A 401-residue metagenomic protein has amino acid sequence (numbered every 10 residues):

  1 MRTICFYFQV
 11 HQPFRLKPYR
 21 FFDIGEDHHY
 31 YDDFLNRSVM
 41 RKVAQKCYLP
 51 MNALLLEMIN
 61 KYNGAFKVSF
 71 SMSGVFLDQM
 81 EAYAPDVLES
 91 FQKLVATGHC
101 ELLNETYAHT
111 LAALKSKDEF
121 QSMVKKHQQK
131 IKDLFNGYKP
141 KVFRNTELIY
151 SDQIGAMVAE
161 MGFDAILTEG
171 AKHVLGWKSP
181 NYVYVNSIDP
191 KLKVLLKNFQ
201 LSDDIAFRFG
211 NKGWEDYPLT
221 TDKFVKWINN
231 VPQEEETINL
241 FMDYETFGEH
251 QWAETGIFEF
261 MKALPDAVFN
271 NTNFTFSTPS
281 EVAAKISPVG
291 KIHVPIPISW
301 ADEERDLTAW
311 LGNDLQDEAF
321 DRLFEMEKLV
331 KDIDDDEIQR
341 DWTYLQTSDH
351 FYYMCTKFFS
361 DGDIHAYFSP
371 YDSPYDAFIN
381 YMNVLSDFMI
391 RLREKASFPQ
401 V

Functional and structural regions predicted by a protein language model:
M1-L49, N60, Y182-L192, L196 (+2 more regions): Active-site and substrate-binding clefts of carbohydrate-active enzymes
T3-F8, F14-S116, K141-R144, D164-E169 (+1 more regions): Short, well-structured secondary-structure segments
A44-M51, K115-V124, D216-T221, A319: Phosphate/oxyanion-binding active-site loops and adjacent basic polyanion-contact surfaces
N52-L56, L88-Q92, Q121-I131, G155 (+4 more regions): Generic structural signal for well-ordered alpha-helices, preferentially at hydrophobic/aromatic core positions
A53-L54, A82-V95, L175-D189, D222-I228: Alpha-helical scaffolding within the catalytic cores of extracellular/periplasmic polymer-degrading hydrolases
M72-E147, P190-G210, E235, Y244: Metal-dependent polysaccharide deacetylase catalytic core of the NodB/CE4 family, i.e., the active-site-bearing domain
A113-K115, V174-Y182, D204-A206, I286: Short, charged, surface-exposed secondary-structure boundary motifs
K125-P180, T246-L264: Catalytic domains of cell-wall/extracellular-matrix polysaccharide-remodeling enzymes, centered on de-N-acetylation
